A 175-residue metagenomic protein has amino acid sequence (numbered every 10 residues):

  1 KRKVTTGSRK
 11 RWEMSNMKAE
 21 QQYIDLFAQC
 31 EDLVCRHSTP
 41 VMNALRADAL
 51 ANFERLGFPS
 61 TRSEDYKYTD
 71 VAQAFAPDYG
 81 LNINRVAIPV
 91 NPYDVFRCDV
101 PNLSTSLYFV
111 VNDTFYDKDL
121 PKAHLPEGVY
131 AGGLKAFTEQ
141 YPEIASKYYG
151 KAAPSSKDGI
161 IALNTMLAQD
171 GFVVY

Functional and structural regions predicted by a protein language model:
R2-K3, R11: Low-complexity intrinsically disordered segments
K10-Y175: Glycine-rich and polybasic anion-binding loops at the starts of cofactor/ligand-binding domains
